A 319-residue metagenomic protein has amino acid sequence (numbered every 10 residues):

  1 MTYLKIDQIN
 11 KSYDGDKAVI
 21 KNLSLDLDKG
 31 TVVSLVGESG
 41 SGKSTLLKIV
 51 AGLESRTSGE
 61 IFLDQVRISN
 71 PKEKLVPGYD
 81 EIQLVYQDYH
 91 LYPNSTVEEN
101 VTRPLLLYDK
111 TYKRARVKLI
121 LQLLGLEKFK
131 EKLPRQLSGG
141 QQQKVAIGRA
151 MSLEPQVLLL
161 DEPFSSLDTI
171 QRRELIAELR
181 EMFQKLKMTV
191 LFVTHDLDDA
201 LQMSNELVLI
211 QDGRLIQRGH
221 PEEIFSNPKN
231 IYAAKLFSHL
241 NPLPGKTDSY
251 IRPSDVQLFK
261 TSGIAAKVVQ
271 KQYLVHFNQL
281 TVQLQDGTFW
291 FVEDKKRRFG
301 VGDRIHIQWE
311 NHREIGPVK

Functional and structural regions predicted by a protein language model:
D14, I68-Q83, Q87, L107 (+1 more regions): ABC ATPase NBD coupling module
A51: Helix-to-loop junction immediately C-terminal to a conserved catalytic motif
Y112-F129, E181: Conserved ABC ATPase "signature" region
L133-L137, Q141-Q143: Conserved ABC ATPase signature
S152-Q156: A short, proline-enriched helix->beta-strand linker immediately N-terminal to the Walker B motif in ABC-type P-loop
R218-G219, N227: ABC ATPase "signature
Y250-K319: Non-catalytic connector elements of ABC transporters
